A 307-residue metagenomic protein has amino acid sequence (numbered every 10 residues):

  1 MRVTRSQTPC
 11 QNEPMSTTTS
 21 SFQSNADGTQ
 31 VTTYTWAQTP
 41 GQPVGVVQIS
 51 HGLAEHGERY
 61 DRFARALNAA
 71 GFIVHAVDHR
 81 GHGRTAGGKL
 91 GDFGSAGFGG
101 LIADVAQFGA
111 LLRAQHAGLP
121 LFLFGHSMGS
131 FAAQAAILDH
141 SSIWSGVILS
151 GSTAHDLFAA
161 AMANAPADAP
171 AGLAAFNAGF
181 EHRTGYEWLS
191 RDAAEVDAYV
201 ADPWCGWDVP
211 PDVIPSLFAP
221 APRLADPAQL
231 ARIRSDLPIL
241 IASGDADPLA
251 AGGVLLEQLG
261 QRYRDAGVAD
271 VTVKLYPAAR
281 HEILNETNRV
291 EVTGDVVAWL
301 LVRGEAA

Functional and structural regions predicted by a protein language model:
P14-Q38: N-terminal cap/lid segment of alpha/beta-hydrolase-fold proteins
V44-V47, H51-E55, S127-M128, D245-A246: Active-site glycine-rich loops that stabilize anionic/oxyanionic intermediates across multiple enzyme folds
R59, A64-L90: Conserved alpha/beta-hydrolase
G94-A114: Alpha/beta-hydrolase active-site loop
H116-S127: Alpha/beta-hydrolase fold nucleophile elbow
F124, S130-V209: Alpha/beta-hydrolase-fold enzymes
I241-S243: Short beta-strand/loop motif that positions the catalytic acidic residue of the alpha/beta-hydrolase fold
A266, D270-A307: Catalytic active-site module of serine/aspartate enzymes centered on a nucleophile-bearing elbow/loop
